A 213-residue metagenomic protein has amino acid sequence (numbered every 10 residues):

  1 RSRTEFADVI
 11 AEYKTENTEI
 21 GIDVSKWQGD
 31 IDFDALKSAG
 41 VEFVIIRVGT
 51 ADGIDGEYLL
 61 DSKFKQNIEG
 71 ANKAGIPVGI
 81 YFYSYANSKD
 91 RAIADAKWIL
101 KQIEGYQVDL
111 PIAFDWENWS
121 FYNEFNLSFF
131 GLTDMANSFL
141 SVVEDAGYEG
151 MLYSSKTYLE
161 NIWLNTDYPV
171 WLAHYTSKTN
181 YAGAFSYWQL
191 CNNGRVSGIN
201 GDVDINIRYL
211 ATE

Functional and structural regions predicted by a protein language model:
R3-G29, N165-E213: Functionally critical loop-and-helix segments that line ligand-binding/catalytic clefts of soluble enzyme domains
K14-S138, E144-A146: Substrate-binding cleft of extracellular glycoside hydrolase catalytic domains
A51, W119, T157-L159, S177-K178 (+1 more regions): Short, solvent-exposed loop/turn segments at secondary-structure junctions
V78, E149-G150, V170: Hydrophobic anchor at the start of a short beta-strand that flanks the dinucleotide cofactor-binding loop
F82, S154, H174: Short beta-strand/turn micro-motifs composed of small residues that flank or help shape donor/cofactor-binding pockets
L100-F114, N118, I162-A184: Structural recognition of alpha->loop->beta junctions
V143-E160: Aromatic-lined carbohydrate-recognition surfaces of secreted/lumenal glycan-active proteins
